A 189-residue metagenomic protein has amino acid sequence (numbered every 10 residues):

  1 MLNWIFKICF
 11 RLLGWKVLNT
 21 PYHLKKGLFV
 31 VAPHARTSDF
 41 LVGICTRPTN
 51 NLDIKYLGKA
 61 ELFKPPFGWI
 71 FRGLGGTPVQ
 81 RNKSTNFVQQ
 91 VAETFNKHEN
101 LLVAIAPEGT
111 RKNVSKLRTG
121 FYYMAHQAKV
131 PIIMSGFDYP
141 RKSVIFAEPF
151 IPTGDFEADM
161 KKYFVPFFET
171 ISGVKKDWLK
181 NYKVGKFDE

Functional and structural regions predicted by a protein language model:
M1-L13: N-terminal nucleotide/polyanion-binding subdomain common to many enzyme families
F10-F167, K183-F187: Soluble catalytic domains of membrane acyltransferases
T170: Phosphate/oxyanion-binding loops and surfaces in catalytic or ligand/nucleic-acid-binding neighborhoods
G173-E189: Charged, glycine-interspersed solvent-exposed loop segments at helix/strand-loop junctions that cap or gate access
